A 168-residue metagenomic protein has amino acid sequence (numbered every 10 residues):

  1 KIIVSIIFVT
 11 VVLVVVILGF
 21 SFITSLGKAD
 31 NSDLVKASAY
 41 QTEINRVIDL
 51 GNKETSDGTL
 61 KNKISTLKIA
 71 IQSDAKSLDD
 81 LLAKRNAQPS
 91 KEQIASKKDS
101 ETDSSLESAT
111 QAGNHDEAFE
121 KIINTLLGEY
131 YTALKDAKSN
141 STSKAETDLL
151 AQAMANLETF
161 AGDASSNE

Functional and structural regions predicted by a protein language model:
K1-E168: His/Met- and acidic-residue-enriched segments that coordinate or traffic transition-metal cofactors and support
